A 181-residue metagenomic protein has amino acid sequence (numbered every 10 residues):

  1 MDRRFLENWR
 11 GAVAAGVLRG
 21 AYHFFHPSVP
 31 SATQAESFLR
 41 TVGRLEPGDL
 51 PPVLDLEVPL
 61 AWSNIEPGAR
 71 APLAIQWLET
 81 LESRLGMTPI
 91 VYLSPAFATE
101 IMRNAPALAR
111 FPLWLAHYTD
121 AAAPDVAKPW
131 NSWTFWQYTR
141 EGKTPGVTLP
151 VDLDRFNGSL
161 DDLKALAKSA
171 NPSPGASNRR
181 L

Functional and structural regions predicted by a protein language model:
M1-M87: Substrate-binding cleft of extracellular glycoside hydrolase catalytic domains
R19-Y22, P52-L54, P89-V91, L113-A116 (+1 more regions): Hydrophobic faces of well-ordered beta-strands that scaffold small-molecule active sites in alpha/beta enzyme cores
F24-H26, E57-P59, S94-A96, Y118-D120 (+1 more regions): Active-site beta-loop-alpha junctions enriched in small/polar residues
P30-T33, A98-A107: Glycine-rich, charge-decorated loop segments at or immediately adjacent to ligand/cofactor-binding or catalytic sites
L60-S63, F97-I101: Short, solvent-exposed loop/turn segments at secondary-structure junctions
P67-R70, A105-A109: Short, surface-exposed, charged loop/turn segments at secondary-structure junctions
G86-T99: Aromatic-lined carbohydrate-recognition surfaces of secreted/lumenal glycan-active proteins
P106-L181: Functionally critical loop-and-helix segments that line ligand-binding/catalytic clefts of soluble enzyme domains
